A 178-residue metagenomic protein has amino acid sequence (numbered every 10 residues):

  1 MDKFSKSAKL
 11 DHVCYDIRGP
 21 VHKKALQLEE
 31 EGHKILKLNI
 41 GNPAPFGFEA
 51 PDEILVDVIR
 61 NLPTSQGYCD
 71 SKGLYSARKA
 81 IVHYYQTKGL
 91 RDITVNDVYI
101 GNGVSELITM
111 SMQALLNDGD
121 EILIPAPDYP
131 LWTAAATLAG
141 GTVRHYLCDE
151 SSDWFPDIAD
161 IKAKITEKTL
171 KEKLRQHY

Functional and structural regions predicted by a protein language model:
D2-F4, D11-G103, M110: N-terminal small-domain helix-loop-helix segment of the aminotransferase-like
K6-A8, Q176-H177: Short glycine/proline- and acidic residue-enriched helix-loop micro-motifs that form flexible lids or anion-recognition
S65-Y178: Conserved core of the PLP fold type I
